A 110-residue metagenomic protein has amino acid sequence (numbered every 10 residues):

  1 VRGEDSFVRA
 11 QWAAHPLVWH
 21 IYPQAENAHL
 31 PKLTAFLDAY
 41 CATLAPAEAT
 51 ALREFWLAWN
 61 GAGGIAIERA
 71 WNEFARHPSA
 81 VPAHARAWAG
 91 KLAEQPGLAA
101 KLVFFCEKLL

Functional and structural regions predicted by a protein language model:
R2-A85: Catalytic binding pocket for nucleotide-activated donors in carbohydrate/polymer assembly enzymes
R86-L92: Conserved catalytic or regulatory cores that recognize and/or transform ribose-phosphate-containing ligands
A93-L110: C-terminal alpha-helical cap of glycosyltransferases
